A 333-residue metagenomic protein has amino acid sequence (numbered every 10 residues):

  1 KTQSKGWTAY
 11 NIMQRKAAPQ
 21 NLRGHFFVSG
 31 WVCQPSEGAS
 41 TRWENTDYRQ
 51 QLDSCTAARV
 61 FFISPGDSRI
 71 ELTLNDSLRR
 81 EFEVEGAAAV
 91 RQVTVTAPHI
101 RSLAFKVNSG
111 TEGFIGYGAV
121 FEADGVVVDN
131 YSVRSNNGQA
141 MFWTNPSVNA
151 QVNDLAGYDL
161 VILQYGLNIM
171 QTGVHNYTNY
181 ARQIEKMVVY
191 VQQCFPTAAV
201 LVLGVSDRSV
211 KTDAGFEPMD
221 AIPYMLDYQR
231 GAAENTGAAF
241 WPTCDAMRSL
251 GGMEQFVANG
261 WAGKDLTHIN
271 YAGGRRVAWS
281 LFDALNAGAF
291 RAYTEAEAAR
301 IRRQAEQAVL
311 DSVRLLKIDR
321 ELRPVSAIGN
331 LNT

Functional and structural regions predicted by a protein language model:
K1-L74, E83-R182, H268: Conserved SGNH/GDSL esterase-like catalytic core that processes O-acyl groups on lipids and polysaccharides
D124-V127, A156-V161, F195-V200, N235-A239: Loop/turn elements at helix/coil->beta-strand transitions in domains of secreted/extracellular proteins
V133, G166, V205-D207, A246: Active-site beta-loop-alpha junctions enriched in small/polar residues
N145-V152, A181-E185, V189, R275 (+2 more regions): Amphipathic, non-transmembrane alpha-helical secondary structure
P146, D207-G329: Catalytic His-Asp segment of secreted/periplasmic serine-dependent ester chemistry enzymes
L160-G166, I184-Q192, A199-G204: Conserved, well-ordered alpha-helix/loop/beta-strand core segments that scaffold catalytic motifs
N179-Q193, Y224-G231: Alpha-helical scaffolding segments of alpha/beta enzyme cores, especially the outer helices of TIM-barrel or partial
